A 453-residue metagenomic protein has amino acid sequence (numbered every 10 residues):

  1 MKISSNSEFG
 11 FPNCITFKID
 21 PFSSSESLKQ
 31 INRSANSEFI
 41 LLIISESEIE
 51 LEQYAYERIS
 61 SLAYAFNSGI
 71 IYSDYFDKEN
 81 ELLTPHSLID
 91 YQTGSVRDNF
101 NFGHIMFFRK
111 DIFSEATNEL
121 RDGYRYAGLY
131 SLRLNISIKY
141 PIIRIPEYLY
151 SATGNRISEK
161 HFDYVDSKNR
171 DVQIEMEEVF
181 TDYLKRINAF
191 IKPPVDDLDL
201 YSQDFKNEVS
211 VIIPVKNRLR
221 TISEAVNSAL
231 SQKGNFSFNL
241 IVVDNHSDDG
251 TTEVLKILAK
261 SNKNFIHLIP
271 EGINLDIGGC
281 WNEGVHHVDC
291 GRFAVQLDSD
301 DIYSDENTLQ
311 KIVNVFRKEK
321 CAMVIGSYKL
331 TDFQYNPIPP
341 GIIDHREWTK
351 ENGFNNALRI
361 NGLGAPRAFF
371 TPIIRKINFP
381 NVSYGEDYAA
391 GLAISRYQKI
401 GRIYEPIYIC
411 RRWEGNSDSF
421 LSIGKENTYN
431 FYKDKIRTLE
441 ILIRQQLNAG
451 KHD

Functional and structural regions predicted by a protein language model:
K2-P12, N227-S237: Short, acidic, metal-binding catalytic loop of nucleotide-sugar glycosyltransferases
F22-A35, E271-D289: Glycine-rich, basic loop-to-helix element that forms the pyrophosphate-binding segment of sugar-nucleotide handling
N36-E50, G291-I302: Short beta-strand-to-loop acidic/aromatic patch adjacent to the donor-nucleotide binding site
S47-I49, D244-V254, I273: A conserved acidic beta->alpha catalytic loop
Q53-P85, N307-P340: Conserved donor NDP-sugar-binding/catalytic core segment of glycosyltransferases
E79-G103, P340-I360: Short, flexible, basic/aromatic active-site loop/helix in glycosyltransferases
D122-L132, S383-A390: Acidic donor-binding loop at a coil-to-helix junction in glycosyltransferase catalytic cores that engages
I143-Y150, S327, G401-I407, R411: Catalytic beta-strand/loop signature of glycosyltransferases that borders the donor
